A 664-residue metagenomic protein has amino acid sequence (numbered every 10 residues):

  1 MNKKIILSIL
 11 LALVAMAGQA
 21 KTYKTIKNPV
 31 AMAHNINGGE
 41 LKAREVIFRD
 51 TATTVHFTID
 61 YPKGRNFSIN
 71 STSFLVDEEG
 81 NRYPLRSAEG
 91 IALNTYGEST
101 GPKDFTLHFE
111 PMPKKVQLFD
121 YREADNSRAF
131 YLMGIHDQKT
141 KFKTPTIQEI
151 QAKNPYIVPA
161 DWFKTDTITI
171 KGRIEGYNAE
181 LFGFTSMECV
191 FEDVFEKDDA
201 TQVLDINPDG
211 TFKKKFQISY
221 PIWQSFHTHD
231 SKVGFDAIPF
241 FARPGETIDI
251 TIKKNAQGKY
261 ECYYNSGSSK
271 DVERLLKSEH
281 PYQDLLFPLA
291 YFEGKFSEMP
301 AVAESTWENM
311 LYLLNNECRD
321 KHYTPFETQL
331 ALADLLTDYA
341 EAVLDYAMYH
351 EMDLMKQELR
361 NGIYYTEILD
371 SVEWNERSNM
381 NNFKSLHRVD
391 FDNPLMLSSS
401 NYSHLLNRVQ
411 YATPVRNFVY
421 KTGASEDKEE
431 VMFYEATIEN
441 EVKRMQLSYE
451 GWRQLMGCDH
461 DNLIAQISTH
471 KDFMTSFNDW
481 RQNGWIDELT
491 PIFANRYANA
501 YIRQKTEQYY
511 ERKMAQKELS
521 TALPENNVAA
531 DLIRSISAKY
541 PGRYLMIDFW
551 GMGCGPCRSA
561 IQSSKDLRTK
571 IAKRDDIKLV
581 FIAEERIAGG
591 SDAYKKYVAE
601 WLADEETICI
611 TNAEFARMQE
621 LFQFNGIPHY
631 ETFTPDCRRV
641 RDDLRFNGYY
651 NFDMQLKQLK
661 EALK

Functional and structural regions predicted by a protein language model:
M1-I5: Positively charged n-region of N-terminal signal peptides that target proteins for export
L11-Q19: Hydrophobic h-region of N-terminal signal peptides that target proteins for export in Gram-negative bacteria
K21-I147: Conserved functional micro-motifs across diverse proteins
A92, G134-P325: A non-transmembrane, solvent-exposed segment enriched in polar/low-complexity residues
K254-R543: Oxidative protein folding and maturation machinery
S535-R558, S564: Short active-site neighborhood of thiol/selenol oxidoreductases, capturing the structured segment around
S559-E600, N612-Q619: Structural microenvironment flanking redox-active thiols in thiol-disulfide oxidoreductases
N612-Q658: Thiol/disulfide oxidoreductase modules built on the thioredoxin-like
